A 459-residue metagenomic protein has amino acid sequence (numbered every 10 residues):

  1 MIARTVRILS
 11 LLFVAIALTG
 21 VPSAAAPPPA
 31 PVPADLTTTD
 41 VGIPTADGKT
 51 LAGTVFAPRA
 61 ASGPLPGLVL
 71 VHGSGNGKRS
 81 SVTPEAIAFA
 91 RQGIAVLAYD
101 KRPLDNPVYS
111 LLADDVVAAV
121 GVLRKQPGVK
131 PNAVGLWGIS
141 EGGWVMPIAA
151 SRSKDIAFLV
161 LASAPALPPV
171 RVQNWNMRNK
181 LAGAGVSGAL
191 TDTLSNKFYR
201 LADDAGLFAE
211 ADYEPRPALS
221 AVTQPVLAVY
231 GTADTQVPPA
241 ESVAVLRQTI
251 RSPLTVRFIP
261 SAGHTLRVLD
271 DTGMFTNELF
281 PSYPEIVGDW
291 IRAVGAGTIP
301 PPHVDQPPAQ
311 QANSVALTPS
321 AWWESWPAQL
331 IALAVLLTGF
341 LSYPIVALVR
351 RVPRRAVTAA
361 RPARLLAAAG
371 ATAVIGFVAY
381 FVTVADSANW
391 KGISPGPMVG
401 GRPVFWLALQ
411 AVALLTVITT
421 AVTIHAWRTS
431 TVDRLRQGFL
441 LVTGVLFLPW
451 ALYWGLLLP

Functional and structural regions predicted by a protein language model:
M1, P107-V108, A166-P168, E214-P215 (+2 more regions): Secondary-structure junction/capping motif
M1-A26: Secretory targeting and sorting signals
R4, A98, R361, T431-D433: Short alpha-helical segments used as structural interaction elements across diverse proteins
L9-L12, G77, L269, L415: Intrinsically disordered, low-complexity segments enriched in polar/charged small residues
A24-H303: Soluble extramembrane regions of membrane proteins in the secretory/endomembrane system
I250-P253, S261-G263, L269-A371, V378-T431 (+3 more regions): Alpha/beta-hydrolase-fold serine-hydrolase catalytic core, especially in secreted/extracellular enzymes
